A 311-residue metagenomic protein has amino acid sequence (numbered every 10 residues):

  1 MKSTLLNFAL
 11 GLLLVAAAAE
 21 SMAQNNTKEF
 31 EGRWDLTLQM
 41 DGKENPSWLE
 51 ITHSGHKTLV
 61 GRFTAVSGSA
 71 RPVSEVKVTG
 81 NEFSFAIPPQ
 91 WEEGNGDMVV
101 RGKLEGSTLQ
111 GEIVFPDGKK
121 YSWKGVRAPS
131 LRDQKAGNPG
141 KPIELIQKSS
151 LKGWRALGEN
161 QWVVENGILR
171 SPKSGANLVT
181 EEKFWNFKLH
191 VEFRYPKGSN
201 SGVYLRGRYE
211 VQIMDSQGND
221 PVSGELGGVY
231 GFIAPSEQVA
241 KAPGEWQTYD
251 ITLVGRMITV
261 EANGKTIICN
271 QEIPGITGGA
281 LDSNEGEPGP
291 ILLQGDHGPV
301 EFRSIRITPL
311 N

Functional and structural regions predicted by a protein language model:
M1-N7: Positively charged n-region of N-terminal signal peptides that target proteins for export
N7-A17: Bacterial N-terminal signal peptides
A17-A18, R33: Intrinsically disordered, low-complexity regulatory regions of eukaryotic regulatory proteins
A19-A23: Sec/Tat signal peptide C-region and signal peptidase I cleavage site
N25-R33, L38-N311: Carbohydrate-interacting regions of secretory-pathway proteins
